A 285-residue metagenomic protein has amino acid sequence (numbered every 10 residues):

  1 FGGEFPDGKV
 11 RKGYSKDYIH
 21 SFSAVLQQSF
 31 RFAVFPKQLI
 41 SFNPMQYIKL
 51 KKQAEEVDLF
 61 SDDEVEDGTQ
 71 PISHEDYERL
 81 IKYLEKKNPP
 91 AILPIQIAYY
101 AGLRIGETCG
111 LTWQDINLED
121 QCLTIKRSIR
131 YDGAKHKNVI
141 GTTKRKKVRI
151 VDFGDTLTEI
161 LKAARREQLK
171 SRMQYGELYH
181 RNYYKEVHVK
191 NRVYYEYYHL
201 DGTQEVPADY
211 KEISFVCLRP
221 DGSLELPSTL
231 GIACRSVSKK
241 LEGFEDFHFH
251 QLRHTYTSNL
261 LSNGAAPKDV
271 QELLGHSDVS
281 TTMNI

Functional and structural regions predicted by a protein language model:
F1-F32, Q38, S223-T229, D246-Q251: N-terminal core-binding DNA-recognition domain of tyrosine site-specific recombinases/integrases
F1-P6, L50-Q53, T257: Short, conserved phosphate-binding/catalytic loop or strand-edge motifs used in phosphoryl-/nucleotidyl-transfer
G8, K12, K82-A91, A101 (+4 more regions): Short, basic (Lys/Arg/His-rich) helix/loop patches that form interaction surfaces in the mid-to-C-terminal regions
V10-K16, H20-A24, L39-I40, Q46-I105 (+4 more regions): Basic, Lys/Arg- and aromatic-enriched nucleic-acid-binding interface segment
A24, Q28, D155, E159 (+3 more regions): Generic recognition of well-ordered alpha-helical segments within structured catalytic/regulatory domains
L50-Q53, L111-A208: Conserved tyrosine-mediated DNA breakage-rejoining catalytic core shared by Y-recombinases
G110-I116, Q271-S277, I285: A short, basic/aromatic helix-end/turn motif that makes direct DNA contacts
I129-Y131, T255, L274-I285: Catalytic-site neighborhood detector that most strongly recognizes the C-terminal catalytic loop/helix of tyrosine
